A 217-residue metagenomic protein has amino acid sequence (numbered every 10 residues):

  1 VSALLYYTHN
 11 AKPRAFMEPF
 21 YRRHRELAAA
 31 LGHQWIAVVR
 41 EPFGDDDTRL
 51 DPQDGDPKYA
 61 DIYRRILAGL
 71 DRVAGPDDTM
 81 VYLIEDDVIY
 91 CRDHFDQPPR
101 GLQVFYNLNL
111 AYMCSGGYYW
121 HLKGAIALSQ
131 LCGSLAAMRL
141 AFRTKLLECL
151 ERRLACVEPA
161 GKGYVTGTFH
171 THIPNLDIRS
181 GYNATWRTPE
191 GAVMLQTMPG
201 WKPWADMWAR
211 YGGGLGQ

Functional and structural regions predicted by a protein language model:
V1-A3, R25-I36: Short loop->beta transition adjacent to catalytic acidic/histidine clusters or analogous donor-positioning motifs
S2-K12: A conserved hydrophobic helix/loop-capping motif in glycosyltransferases and polysaccharide synthases
N10-A15, G55-D56, V88-C91, A111-Y112: Short acidic, S/G/P-rich loop/turn micro-motifs used as interaction or catalytic elements
A11-A28: Short, well-formed alpha-helical segments that are part of the catalytic scaffolds of diverse glycosyltransferases
A37-D78, H94: Active-site-proximal specificity loops/subdomain of glycosyltransferases
A37-G44, D86-D87, N109-A111: Short, polar loop motifs at secondary-structure junctions
P76-C91: Short beta-strand-to-loop acidic/aromatic patch adjacent to the donor-nucleotide binding site
C91-L215: Conserved catalytic core of nucleotide-sugar-dependent glycosyltransferases
